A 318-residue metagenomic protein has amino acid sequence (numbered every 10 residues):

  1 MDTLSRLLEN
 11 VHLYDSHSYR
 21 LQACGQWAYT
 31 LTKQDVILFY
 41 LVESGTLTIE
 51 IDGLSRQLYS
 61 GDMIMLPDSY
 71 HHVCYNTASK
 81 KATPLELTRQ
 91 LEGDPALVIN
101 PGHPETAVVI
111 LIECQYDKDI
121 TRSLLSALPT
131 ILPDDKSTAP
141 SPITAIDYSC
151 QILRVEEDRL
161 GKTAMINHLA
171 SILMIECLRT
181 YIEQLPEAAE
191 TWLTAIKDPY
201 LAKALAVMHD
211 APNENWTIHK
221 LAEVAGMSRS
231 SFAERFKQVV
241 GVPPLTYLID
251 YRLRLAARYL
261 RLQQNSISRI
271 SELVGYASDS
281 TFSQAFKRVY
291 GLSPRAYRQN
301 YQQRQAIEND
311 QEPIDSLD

Functional and structural regions predicted by a protein language model:
M1-M65, S69-N100, D119, N309-S316: Generic protein-terminus/edge-of-domain signal
T3-L13, H17-S18, T30, L111-Y116 (+5 more regions): N-terminal/domain-start segments enriched in small and hydrophobic, helix-friendly residues, covering either
R6-N10, H71-Q151, E183: A hydrophobic/aromatic-rich effector-binding and dimerization subdomain of bacterial HTH-type transcriptional regulators
L13-S16, L47, M63, R154-E156 (+3 more regions): Generic structural signal for secondary-structure transition and capping sites
V109, I146-S149, A170-L178, A233: Hydrophobic alpha-helical core bundles mediating ligand binding, dimerization, or RNAP-core interactions
I131-P140, R154-A170, M174-E214, I218-A225 (+3 more regions): Short, Lys/Arg-enriched, Trp-marked, Pro/Gly-tolerant hinge/linker segments that flank
K203-D210, E214-S228, E234-Q284, V289-D318: Terminal helix-turn-helix DNA-binding modules in bacterial transcription factors
